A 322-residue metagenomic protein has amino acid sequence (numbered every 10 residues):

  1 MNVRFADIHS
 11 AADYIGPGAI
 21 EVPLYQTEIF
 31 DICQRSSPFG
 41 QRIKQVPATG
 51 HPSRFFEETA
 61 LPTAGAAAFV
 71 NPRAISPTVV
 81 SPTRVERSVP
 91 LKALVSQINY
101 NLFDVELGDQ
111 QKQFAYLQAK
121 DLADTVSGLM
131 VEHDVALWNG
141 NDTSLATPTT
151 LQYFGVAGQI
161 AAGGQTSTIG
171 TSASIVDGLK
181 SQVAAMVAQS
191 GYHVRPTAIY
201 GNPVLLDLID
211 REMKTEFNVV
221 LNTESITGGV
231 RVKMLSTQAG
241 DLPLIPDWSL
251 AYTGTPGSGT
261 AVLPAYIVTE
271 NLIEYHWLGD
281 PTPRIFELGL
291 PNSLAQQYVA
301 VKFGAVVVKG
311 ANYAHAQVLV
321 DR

Functional and structural regions predicted by a protein language model:
M1-Q238, P246-V262, V268-R322: Flexible, glycine/threonine- and acidic-rich loop/arm segments that mediate assembly and lattice contacts in viral
